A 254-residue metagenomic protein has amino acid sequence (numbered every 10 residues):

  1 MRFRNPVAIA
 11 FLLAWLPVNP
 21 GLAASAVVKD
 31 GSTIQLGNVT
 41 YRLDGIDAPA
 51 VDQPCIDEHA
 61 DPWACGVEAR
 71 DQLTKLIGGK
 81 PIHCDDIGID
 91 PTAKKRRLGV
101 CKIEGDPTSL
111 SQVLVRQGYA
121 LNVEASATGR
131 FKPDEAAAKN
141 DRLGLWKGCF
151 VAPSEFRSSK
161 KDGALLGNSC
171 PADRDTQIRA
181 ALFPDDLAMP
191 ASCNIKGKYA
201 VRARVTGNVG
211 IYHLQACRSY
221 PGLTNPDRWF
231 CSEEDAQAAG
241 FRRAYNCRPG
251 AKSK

Functional and structural regions predicted by a protein language model:
M1-A8: Bacterial N-terminal signal peptides that target proteins for export
A8-V18: Bacterial N-terminal signal peptides
L22-Y119: Electropositive
Y41-D47, I82, T108, G129-L145 (+1 more regions): N-terminal leader and targeting sequences that precede the mature domain
L43, L114, A138, Y212-H213: Bulky hydrophobic/aromatic "packing anchor" residues in well-ordered structure
P54-C65, E124-L143: Short, surface-exposed secondary-structure junctions/capping segments
A69-L73, D106, L110-S111, V115 (+4 more regions): Stable alpha-helical elements in mature extracytoplasmic
L121-G129, G144-K254: Mature, structured domains enriched in cysteine- and short glycine motifs
